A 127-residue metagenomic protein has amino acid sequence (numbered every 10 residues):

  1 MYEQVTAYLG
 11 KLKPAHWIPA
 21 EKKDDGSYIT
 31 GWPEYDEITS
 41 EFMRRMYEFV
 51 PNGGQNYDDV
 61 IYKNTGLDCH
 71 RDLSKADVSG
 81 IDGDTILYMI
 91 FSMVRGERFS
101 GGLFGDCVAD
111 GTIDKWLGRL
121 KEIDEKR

Functional and structural regions predicted by a protein language model:
M1-Y28: N-terminal leader/targeting peptides and immediately adjacent processing regions
V5-Y8, G83, W116: Terminal low-complexity, poorly structured segments
G10-K13, S74, G118-K121: Compositionally biased amphipathic helical and low-complexity segments enriched in hydrophobic
K13, T39-V50, T85-V94, V108-T112: Extended low-polarity, hydrophobic cluster-rich segments
I18-T85: Amphipathic alpha-helical interaction modules
Y88-R127: Amphipathic alpha-helical binding modules
